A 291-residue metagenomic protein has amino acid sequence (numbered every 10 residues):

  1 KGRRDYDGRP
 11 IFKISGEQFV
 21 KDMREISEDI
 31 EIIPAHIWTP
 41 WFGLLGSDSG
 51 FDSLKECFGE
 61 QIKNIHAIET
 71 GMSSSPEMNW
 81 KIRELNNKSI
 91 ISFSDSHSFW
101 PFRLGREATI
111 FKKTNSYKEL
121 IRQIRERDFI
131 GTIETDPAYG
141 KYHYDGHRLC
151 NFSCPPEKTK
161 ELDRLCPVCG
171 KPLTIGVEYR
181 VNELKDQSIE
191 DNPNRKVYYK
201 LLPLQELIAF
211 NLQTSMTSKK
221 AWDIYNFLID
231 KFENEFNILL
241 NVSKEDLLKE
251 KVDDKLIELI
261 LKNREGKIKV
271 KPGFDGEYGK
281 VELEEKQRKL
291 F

Functional and structural regions predicted by a protein language model:
K1-Y6, K21, P40-F291: Charged catalytic cores and adjacent phosphate/nucleic-acid-binding surfaces used for phosphate/nucleic-acid chemistry
D5-K13: Noncatalytic, typically N-terminal accessory segments of nucleic acid-processing enzymes and closely related
S15-G16, G50: Amphipathic coiled-coil/heptad-repeat helices and related helical stalk/stem segments that mediate oligomerization
F19-I30: A structural motif corresponding to the C-terminal end of an alpha-helix and its immediate exit/capping segment
I30-I32, I90: Hydrophobic beta-strand scaffold residues
P34-W38: Short, well-ordered beta-to-alpha junction loops that form the rim of enzyme active sites and present histidine/acidic
